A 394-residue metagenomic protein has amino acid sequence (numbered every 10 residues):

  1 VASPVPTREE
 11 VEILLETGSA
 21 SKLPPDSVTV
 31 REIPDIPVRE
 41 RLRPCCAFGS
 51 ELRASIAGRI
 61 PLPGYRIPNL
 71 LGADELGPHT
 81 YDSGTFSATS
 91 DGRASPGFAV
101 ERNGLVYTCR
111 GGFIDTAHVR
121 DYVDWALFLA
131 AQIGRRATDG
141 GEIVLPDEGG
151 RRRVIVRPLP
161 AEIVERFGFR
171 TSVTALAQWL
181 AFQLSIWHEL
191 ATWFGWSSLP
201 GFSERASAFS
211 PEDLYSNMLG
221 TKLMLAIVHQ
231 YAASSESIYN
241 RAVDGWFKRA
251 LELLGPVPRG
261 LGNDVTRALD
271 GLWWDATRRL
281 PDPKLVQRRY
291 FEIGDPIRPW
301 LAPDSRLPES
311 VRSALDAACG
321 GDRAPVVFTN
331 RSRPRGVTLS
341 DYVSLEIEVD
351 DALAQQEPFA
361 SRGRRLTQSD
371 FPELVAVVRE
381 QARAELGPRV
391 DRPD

Functional and structural regions predicted by a protein language model:
A2-A206, L225-D394: Bulky hydrophobic segments
E189, D213, L219: Divalent metal-coordination and catalytic microenvironments
G201, S216-T221: Long, internal stretches of domain cores in catalytic or enzyme-like folds, emphasizing the mature domain core
F209: Contiguous, function-dense segments enriched for cysteine-driven chemistry and partner/ligand-binding capacity
